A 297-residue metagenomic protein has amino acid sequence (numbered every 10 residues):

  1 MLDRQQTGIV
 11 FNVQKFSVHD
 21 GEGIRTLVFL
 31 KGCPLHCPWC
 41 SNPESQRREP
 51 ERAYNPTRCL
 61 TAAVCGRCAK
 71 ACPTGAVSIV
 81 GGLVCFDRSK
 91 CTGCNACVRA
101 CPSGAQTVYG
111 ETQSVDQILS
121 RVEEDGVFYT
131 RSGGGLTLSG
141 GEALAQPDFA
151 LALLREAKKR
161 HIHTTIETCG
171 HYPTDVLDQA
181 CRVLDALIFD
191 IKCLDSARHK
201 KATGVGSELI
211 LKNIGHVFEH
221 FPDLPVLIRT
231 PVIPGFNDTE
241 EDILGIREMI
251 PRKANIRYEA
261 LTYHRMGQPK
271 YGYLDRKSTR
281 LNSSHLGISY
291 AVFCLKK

Functional and structural regions predicted by a protein language model:
M1-T7, R257: Iron-sulfur (Fe-S) cluster-binding modules
V10-V64, V84-G93: N-terminal pre-triad scaffold of radical SAM enzymes
P38-R48, G66-F86, A96-E111: Iron-sulfur cluster-binding cysteine motifs and their immediate structural context in ferredoxin-like electron-transfer
Y54-L60, G110-D125: Extended, non-globular alpha-helical segments
D116-M266, K270: Conserved AdoMet/S-adenosylmethionine-binding subsite of the radical SAM
P269-L274, A291-F293: Short aromatic-enriched loop/helix-cap "lid" or pocket-rim segments at secondary-structure transitions that line
D275-R280: Short, compositionally biased segments
L281-K297: Single conserved hydrophobic/aromatic residue that forms the stacking wall/gate of nucleotide- or nucleobase-binding
